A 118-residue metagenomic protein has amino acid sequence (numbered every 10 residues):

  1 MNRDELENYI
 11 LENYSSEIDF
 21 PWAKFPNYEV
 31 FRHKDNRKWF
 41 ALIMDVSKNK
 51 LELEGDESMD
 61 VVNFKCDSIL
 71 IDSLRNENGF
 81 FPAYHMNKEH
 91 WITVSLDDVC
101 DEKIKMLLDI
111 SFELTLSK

Functional and structural regions predicted by a protein language model:
M1-K118: Charge-dense, helix-prone N-terminal extensions
